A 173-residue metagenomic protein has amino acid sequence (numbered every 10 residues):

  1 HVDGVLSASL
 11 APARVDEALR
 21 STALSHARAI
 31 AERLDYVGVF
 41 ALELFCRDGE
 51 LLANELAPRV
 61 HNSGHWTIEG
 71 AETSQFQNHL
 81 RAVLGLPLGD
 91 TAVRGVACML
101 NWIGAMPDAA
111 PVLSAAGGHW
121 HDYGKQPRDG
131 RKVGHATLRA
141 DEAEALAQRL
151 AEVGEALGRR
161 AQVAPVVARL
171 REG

Functional and structural regions predicted by a protein language model:
H1-V15, K132-H135: Glycine-rich phosphate-binding loop of ATP-grasp-fold ATP-dependent ligases
H1-V2, C46-E50, A140-E142: Short acidic-glycine loop/turn motifs at beta-strand connectors
P12, H65-T67, H135-R139: Short, well-ordered beta-strand elements within core beta-sheets of diverse protein domains
V15-L19, A145: Catalytic cores of large soluble enzymes that bind and process phosphate-bearing ligands
S21-L42, R47-D48, A57-A105: Active-site "cap" helix and flanking loop/linker of ATP-utilizing ligase/carboxylase catalytic domains
L80-G173: Peripheral (often C-terminal) accessory segments that flank ATP-dependent C-N-forming ligase machineries
